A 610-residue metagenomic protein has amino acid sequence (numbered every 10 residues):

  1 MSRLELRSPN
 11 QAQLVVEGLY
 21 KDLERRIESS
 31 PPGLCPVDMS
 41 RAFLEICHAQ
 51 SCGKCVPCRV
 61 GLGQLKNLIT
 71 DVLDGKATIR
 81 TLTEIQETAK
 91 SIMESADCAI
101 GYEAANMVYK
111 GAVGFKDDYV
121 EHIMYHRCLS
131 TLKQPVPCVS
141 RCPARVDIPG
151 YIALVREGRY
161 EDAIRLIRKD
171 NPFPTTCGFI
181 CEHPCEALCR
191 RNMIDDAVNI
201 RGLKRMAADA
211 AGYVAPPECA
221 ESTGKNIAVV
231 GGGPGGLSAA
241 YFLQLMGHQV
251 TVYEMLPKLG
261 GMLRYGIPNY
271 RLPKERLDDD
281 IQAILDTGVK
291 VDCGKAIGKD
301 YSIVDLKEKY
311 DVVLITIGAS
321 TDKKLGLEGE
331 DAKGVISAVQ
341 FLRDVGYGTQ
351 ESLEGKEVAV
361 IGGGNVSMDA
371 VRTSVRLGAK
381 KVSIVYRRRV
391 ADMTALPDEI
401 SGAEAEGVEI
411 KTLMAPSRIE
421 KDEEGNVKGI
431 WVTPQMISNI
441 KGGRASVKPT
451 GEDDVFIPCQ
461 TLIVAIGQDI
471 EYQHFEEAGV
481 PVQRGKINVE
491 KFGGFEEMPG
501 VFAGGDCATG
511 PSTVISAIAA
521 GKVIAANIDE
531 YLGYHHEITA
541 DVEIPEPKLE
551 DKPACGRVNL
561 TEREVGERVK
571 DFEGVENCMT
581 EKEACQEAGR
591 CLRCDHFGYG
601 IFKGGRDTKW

Functional and structural regions predicted by a protein language model:
M1-L129: Redox cofactor-anchoring modules in respiratory/redox and cofactor-processing assemblies
E45-N67, K90-M107, S130-G150, P172-M193 (+1 more regions): Local cysteine-cluster metal-coordination motifs and their immediate loop/turn environment, predominantly Fe-S cluster
M206-A220, Q282-D300, D322-L377, V482-M498: Glycine-rich dinucleotide-binding loop and its adjacent helix/turn
E221, N226-V230, D278-L327, R418-W431 (+3 more regions): Feature captures the FAD/FMN-dependent oxidoreductase FAD-binding
K225-T251, S367-V375: N-terminal Rossmann-like FAD-binding beta1-loop-alpha1 element of flavoenzymes
V252, L256-T287, V291, V345 (+2 more regions): Rossmann-like dinucleotide-binding cores of NAD(P)H-dependent redox enzymes
K333-K356, I440-P511, E550-P553: FAD-site-proximal beta/loop scaffold in flavoenzymes
C507-I538: A conserved FAD-binding loop/helix module that cradles the flavin
